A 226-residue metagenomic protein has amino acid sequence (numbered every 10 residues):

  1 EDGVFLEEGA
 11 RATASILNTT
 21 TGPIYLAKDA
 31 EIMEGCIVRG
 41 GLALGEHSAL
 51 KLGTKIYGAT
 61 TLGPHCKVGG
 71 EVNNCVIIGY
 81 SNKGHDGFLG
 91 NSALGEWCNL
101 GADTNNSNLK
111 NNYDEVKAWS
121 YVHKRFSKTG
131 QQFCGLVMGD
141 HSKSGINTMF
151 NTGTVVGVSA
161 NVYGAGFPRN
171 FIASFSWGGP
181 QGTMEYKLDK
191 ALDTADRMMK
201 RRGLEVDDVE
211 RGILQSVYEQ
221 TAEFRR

Functional and structural regions predicted by a protein language model:
E1-G40: Extended, small-residue-rich solenoid/repeat segments and analogous flexible loops that form exposed scaffolds
D2-G3, T21-G22, R39, E46-S48 (+3 more regions): N-terminal start-of-chain detector that recognizes signal peptides and the immediate post-cleavage beginning
V4-L6, L26, L44, L94 (+1 more regions): Hydrophobic beta-strand core residues of beta-sandwich domains
A10, A30, S48, C75 (+1 more regions): Conserved hydrophobic/aromatic pocket- or pore-lining residues that grip, position, or stack substrates in active sites
L52-G53, A59, P64-R225: Glycine-rich hexapeptide-repeat left-handed beta-helix
